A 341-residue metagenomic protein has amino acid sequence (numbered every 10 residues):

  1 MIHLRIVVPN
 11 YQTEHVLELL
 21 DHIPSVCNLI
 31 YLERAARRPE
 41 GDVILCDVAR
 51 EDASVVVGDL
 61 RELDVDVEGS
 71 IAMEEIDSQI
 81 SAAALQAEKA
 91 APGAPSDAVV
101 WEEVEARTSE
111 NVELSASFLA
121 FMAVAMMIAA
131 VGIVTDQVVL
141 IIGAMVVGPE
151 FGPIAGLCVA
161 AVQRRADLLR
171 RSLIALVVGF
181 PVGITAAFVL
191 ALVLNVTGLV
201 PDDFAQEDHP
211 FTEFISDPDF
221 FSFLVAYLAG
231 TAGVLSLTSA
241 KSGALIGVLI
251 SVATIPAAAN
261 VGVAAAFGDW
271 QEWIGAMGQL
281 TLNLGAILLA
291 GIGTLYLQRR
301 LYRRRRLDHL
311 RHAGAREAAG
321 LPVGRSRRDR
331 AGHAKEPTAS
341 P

Functional and structural regions predicted by a protein language model:
M1-A98: Soluble N-terminal domains of membrane-associated systems
V16, L119-A120, A125, A129 (+3 more regions): Hydrophobic alpha-helical transmembrane segments of small proteolipidic membrane proteins, enriched in energy-coupled
R50-D52, R61-D64, G69-T108, R304-P341: Intrinsically disordered, low-complexity non-transmembrane regions of multi-pass membrane transporters
E68-I71, M145-I154, A253-A258: Short, proline-centered helix/strand-breaking motifs
I80-L114, V196-L228: Helix-loop-helix hairpins and the membrane-proximal interhelical loops of multi-pass alpha-helical transport proteins
S109-V193: Core alpha-helical transmembrane segments of integral membrane proteins
I174-P341: Generic detector of multi-pass transmembrane helix bundles and their immediately adjacent loops in polytopic membrane
